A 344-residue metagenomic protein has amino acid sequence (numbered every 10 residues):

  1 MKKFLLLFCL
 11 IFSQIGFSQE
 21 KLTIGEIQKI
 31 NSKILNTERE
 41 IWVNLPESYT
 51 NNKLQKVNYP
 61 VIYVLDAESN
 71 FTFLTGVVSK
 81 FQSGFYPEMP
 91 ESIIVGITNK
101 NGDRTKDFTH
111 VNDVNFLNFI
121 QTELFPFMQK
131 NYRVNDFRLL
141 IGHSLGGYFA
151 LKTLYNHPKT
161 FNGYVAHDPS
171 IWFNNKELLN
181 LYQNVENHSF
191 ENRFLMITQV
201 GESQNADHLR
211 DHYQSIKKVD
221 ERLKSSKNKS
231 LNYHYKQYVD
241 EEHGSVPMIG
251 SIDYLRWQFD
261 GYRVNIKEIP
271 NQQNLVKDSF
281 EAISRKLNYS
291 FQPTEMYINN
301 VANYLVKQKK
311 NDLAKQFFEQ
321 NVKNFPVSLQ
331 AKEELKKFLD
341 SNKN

Functional and structural regions predicted by a protein language model:
M1-L22, L195: Bacterial Sec-dependent N-terminal signal peptides
S18-N58, N321: A domain-start/cap signature at the N-terminus of enzymes
N52, T105-S144: Gly/Ser-rich "nucleophile elbow"/oxyanion-hole loop immediately N-terminal to the catalytic nucleophile in hydrolases
E68-N118: Active-site machinery of serine-nucleophile hydrolases
G147-P158: Short glycine-enriched nucleophile-adjacent loop and the immediately C-terminal alpha-helix near the catalytic center
F173-Q237: The feature captures the conserved acid-bearing segment of alpha/beta-hydrolase catalytic domains
K217, S226-F291: C-terminal catalytic histidine-bearing segment of alpha/beta-hydrolase fold enzymes
